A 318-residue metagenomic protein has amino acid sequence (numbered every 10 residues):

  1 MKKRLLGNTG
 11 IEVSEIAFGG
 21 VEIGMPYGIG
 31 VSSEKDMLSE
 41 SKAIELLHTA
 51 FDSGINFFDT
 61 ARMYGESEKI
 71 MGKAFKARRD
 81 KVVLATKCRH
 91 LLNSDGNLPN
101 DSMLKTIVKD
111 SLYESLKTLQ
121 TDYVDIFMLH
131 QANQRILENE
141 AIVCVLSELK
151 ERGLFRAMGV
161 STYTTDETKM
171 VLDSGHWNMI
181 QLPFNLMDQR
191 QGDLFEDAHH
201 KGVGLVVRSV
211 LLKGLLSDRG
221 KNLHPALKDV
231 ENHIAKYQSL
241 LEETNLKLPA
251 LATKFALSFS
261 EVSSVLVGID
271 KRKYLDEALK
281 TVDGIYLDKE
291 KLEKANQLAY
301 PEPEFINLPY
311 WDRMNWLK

Functional and structural regions predicted by a protein language model:
M1-V82: N-terminal binding-site loop/beta-alpha segment at the start of enzyme catalytic domains that lines or forms
L6, F18, A50, F58 (+9 more regions): Conserved, mostly hydrophobic/aromatic
V13-A17, N56-F57, M63, K81-A85 (+5 more regions): Structural preference for beta-strand elements that scaffold enzyme active sites
I29-M37, N97-M103, K221-H224: Short glycine-enriched, charge-decorated loop/helix-capping segments at active-site entrances that position
E34-A50, M103-Q120, T162-M170: Short, acidic/polar
G72-V83, L116-Q120, K150, L172-G175 (+1 more regions): Acidic (Asp/Glu)-rich catalytic clusters
L116-R135: Active-site groove signature of glycoside hydrolases
A132-F305, W316-K318: Beta/alpha (TIM)-barrel catalytic core signal, keyed to glycine-rich beta->alpha loops juxtaposed to Asp/Glu that bind
